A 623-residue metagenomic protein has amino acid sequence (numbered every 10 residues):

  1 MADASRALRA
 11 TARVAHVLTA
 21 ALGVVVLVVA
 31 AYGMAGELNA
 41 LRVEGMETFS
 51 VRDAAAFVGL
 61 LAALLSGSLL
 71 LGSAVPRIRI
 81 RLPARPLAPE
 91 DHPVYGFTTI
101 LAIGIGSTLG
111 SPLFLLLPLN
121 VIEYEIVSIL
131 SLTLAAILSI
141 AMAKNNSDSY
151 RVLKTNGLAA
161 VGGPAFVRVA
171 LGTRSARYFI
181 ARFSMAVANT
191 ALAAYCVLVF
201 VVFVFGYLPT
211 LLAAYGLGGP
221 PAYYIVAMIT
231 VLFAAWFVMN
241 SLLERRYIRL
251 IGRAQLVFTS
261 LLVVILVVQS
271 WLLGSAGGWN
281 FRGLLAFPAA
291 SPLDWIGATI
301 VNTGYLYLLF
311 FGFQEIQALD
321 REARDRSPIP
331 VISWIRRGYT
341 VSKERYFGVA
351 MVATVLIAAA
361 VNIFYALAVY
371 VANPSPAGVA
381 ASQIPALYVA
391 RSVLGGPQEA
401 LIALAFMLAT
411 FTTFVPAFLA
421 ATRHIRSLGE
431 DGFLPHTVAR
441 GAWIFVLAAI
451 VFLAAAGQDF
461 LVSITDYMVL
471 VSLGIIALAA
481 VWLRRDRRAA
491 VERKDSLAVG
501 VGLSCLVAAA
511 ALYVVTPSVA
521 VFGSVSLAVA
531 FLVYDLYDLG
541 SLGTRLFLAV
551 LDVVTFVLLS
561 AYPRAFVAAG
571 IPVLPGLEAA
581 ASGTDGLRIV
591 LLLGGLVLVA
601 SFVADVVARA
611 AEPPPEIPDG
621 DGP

Functional and structural regions predicted by a protein language model:
A2-I129, S139-K144, I329, I335-R345 (+1 more regions): Membrane-interface "cap" regions at the ends of multi-pass membrane proteins
A4-T19, P86-V94, I248, A439 (+1 more regions): C-terminal membrane-solvent junction of multi-pass transporters and transport-like membrane proteins
T11-L22, D53-A62, S73-P76, Y224-A276 (+8 more regions): Membrane-interface loop-to-helix entry segments
V17-V24, F97, T173-A176, T190 (+6 more regions): Loop-to-transmembrane helix boundary motifs in multi-pass membrane proteins
V26-D53, H92-V202, Y307, I316 (+5 more regions): Transmembrane helix-boundary motif of multi-pass solute transporters/channels
A35-A55, R79-V94, G216-P220, I225-V226 (+2 more regions): Helix-loop-helix junctions that connect adjacent transmembrane segments in multi-pass membrane transporters
L119, I140-L232, F237, M407-S427 (+1 more regions): Hydrophobic transmembrane alpha-helices that form the core helical bundles of multi-pass secondary transporters
V161-R174, P209-T210, W334-V341, A350-V415 (+1 more regions): TM-loop-TM module centered on a large, flexible mid-protein loop between adjacent transmembrane helices in multi-pass
